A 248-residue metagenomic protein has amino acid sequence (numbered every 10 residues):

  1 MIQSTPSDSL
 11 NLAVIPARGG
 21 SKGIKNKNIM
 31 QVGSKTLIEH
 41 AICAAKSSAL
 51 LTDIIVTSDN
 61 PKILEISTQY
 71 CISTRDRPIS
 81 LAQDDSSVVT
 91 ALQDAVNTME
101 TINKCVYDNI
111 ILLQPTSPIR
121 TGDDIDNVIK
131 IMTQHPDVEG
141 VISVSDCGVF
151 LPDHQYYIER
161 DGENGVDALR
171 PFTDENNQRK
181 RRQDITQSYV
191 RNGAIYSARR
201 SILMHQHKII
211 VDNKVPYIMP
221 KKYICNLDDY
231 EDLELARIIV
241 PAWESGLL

Functional and structural regions predicted by a protein language model:
Q3-S4, H205, P216-I218, K222-L248: Hydrophobic helical membrane-anchoring modules
S7-T57: N-terminal glycine-rich phosphate-binding loop and ensuing alpha1 helix
L51, C105-Y107, H135-V138: Short, high-confidence coil segments that cap the C-terminus of an alpha-helix and link into the following beta-strand
S58-I63, I202: Short, polar loop motifs at secondary-structure junctions
P61-N109, I119-R120, D126-K130: Short phosphate-binding loop-to-helix
T90, P118-N213, M219: Conserved core of the sugar-phosphate nucleotidyltransferase
